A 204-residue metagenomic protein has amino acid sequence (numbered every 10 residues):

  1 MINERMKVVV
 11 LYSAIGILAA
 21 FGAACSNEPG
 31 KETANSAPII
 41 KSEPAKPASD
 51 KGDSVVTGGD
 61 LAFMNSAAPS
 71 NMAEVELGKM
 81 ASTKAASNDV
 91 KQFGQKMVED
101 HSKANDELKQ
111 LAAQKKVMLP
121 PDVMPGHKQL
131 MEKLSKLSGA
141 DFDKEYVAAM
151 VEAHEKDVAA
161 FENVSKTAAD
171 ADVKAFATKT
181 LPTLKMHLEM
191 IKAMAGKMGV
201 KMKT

Functional and structural regions predicted by a protein language model:
I2-T204: His/Met- and acidic-residue-enriched segments that coordinate or traffic transition-metal cofactors and support
